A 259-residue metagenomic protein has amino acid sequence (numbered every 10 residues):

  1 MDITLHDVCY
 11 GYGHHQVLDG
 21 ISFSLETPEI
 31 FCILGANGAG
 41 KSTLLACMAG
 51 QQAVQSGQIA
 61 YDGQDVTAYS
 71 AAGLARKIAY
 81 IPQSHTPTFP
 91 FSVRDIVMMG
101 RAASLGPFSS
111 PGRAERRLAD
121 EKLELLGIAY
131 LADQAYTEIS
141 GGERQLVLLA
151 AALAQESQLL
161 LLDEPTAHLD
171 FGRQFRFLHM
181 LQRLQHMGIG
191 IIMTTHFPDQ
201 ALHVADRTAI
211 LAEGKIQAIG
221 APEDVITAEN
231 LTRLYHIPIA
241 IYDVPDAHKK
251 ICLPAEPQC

Functional and structural regions predicted by a protein language model:
L34-A36: The feature captures the beta-strand-to-loop junction immediately N-terminal to the Walker
A49: Helix-to-loop junction immediately C-terminal to a conserved catalytic motif
G57-D65, L74: Conserved ABC transporter NBD signature motif
M98, R113-L131, E156: Conserved ABC ATPase "signature" region
A135-I139, E143: Conserved ABC ATPase signature
L160-E164: Catalytic Walker B motif of ABC-type/P-loop ATPase nucleotide-binding domains
